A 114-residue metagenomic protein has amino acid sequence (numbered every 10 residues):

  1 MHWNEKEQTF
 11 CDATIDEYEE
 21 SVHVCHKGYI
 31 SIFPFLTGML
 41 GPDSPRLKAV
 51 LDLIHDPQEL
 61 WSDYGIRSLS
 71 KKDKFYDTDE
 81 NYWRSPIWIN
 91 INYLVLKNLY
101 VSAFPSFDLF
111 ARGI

Functional and structural regions predicted by a protein language model:
M1-I87: Extended glycan-interaction surfaces of carbohydrate-active proteins
F33-D43, Y93-D108: Well-ordered alpha-helical scaffold segments within catalytic/enzyme domains
L109-I114: Beta-strand segments within the central parallel beta-sheet cores of soluble alpha/beta enzyme folds
